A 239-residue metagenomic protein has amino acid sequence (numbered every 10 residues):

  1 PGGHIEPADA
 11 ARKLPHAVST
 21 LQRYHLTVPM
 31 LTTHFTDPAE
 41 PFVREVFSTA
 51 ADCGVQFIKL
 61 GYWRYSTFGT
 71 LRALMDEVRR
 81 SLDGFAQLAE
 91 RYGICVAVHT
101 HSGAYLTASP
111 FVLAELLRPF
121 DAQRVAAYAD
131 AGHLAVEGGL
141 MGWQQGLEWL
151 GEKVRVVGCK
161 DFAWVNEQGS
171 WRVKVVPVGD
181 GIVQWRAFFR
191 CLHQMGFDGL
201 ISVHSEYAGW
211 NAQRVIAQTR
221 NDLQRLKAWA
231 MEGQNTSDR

Functional and structural regions predicted by a protein language model:
P1, T36, W63, F162 (+1 more regions): Flexible loop residues that form catalytic and substrate-binding hotspots at small-molecule/glycan-binding clefts
P1-G3, A97, G199: Glycine-centered small-residue hotspots that permit tight backbone geometry or close packing
P1-H16, F68-G69: Glycine-rich, proline-tolerant flexible connector loops at the mouths of alpha/beta enzymes
G3-A8, R72-A73, R172-P177: Short glycine-enriched, charge-decorated loop/helix-capping segments at active-site entrances that position
D9, K13, F42, E77 (+5 more regions): Soluble or luminal CAZymes and related metallo-dependent hydrolases
L14, T20, Y24-A129, V136: Active-site acidic/histidine proton-transfer and metal-coordination neighborhood in alpha/beta enzyme cores
S109-R239: Histidine-acidic metal/acid-base catalytic patches
